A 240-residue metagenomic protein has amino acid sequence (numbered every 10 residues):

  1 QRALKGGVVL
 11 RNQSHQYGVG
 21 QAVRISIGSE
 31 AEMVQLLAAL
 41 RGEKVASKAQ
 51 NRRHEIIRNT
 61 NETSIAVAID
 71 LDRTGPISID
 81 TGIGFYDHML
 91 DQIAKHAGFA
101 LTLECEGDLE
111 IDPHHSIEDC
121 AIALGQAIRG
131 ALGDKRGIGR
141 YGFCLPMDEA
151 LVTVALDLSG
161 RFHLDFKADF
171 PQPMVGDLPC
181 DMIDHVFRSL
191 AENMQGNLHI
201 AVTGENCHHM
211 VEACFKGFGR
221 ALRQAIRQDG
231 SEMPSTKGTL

Functional and structural regions predicted by a protein language model:
Q1-S47: Conserved C-terminal alpha-helix-loop-beta "cap" of PLP-dependent enzymes that closes/shapes the active-site mouth
G42-L240: Structural preference for solvent-exposed beta-strand-turn elements and adjacent flexible terminal/loop segments within
